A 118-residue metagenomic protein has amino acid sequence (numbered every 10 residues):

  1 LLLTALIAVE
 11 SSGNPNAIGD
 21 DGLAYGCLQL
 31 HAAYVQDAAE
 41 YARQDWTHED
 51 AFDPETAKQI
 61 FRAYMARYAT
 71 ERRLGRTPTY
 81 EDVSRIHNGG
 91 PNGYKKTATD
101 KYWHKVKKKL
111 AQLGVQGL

Functional and structural regions predicted by a protein language model:
L1, A111-L118: N-terminal secretory targeting signals
L2-D45, R62: Secreted/periplasmic proteins that engage bacterial cell-wall peptidoglycan
A5-V9, E55, T97: Catalytic phosphate/metal-binding cores of nucleic-acid and nucleotide-processing enzymes, i.e., regions that mediate
S11-A17, G90-D100: Secretory-pathway/luminal and periplasmic proteins that interact with or process carbohydrate-rich
G22-Y25, Y102, V106: A sequence-level detector of short, solvent-exposed, charge-rich linear segments
A32-Y94, W103-L113: Alpha-helical segment that forms one wall of the substrate-binding/catalytic cleft in peptidoglycan-active domains
